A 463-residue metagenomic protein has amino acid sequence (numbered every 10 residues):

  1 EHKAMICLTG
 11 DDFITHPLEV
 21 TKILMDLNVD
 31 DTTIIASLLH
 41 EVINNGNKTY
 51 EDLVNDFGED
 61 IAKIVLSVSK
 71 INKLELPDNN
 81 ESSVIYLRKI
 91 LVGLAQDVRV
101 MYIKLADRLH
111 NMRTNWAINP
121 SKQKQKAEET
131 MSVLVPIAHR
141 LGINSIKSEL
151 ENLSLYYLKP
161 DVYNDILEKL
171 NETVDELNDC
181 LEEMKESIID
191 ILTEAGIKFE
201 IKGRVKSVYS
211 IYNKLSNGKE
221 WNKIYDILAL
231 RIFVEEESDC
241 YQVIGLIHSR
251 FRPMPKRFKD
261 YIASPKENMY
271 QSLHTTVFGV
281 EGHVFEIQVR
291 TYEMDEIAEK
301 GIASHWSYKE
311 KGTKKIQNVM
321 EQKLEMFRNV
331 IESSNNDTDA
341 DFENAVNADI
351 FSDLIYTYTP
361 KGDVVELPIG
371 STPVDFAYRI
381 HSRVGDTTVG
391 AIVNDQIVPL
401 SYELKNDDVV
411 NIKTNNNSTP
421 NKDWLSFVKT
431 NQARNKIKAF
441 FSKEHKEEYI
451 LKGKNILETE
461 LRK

Functional and structural regions predicted by a protein language model:
E1-V98: Metal-dependent phosphohydrolase cores
K3, Y50, I61, K70-D78 (+4 more regions): Internal insertion modules embedded within essential enzymes
F233-E235: Short hydrophobic/aromatic beta-strand micro-patches that form the beta-sheet surface supporting nucleotide- or nucleic
